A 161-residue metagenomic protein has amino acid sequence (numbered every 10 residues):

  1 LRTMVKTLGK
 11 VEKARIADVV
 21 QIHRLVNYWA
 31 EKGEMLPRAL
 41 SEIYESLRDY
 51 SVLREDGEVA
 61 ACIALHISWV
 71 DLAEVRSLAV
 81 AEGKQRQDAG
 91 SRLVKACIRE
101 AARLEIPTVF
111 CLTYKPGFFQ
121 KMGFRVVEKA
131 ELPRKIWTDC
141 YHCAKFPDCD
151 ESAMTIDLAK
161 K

Functional and structural regions predicted by a protein language model:
L1-P37, R54, E151-A153, A159-K161: Short amphipathic alpha-helix that is part of the acyltransferase structural core
W29-A30, V126-K129, K145: Short, hinge-like loop/turn segments at secondary-structure boundaries
P37-Y50, R54-E55, A61-L72, R76-V80: A conserved beta-strand-loop-helix scaffold within acyl/acetyltransferase catalytic domains
L78-Q85, Y114-K115: A short, internal acetyl-CoA/4′-phosphopantetheine-binding micro-motif in the GNAT/acyltransferase core
R86-R99, C111: Conserved acetyl-CoA-binding loop-helix of GNAT-fold acetyltransferases
A101-Y114: Conserved GNAT acetyl-CoA-binding A-motif
T113-D139: Conserved active-site alpha-helix within GNAT-family acetyltransferase domains
L132-K161: C-terminal "cap" of GNAT-fold acetyltransferases
